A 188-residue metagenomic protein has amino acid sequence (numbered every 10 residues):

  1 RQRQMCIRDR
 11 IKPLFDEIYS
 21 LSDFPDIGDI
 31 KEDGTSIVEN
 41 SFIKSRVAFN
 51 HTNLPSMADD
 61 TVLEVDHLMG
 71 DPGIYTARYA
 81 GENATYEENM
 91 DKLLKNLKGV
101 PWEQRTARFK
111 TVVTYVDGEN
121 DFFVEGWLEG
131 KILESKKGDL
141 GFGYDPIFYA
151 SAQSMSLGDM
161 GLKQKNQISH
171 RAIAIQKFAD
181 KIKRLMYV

Functional and structural regions predicted by a protein language model:
Q2-I7: Short, small-residue-biased leader/transition segments that mark boundaries at the very start of proteins
R8-V188: Anionic-ligand binding patches
